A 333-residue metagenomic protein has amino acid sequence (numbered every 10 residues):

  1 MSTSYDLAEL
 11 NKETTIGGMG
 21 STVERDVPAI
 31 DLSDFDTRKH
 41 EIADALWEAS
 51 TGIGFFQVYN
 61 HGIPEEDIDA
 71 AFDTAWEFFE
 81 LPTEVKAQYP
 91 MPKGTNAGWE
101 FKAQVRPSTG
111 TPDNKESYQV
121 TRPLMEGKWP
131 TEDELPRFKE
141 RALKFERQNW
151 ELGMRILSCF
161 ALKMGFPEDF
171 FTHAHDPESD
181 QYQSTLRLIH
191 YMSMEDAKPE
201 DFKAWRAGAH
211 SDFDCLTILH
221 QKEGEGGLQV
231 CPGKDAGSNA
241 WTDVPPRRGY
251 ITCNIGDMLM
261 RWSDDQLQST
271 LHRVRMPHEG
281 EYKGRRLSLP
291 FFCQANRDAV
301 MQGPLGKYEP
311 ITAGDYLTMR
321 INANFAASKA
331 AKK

Functional and structural regions predicted by a protein language model:
M1-K333: Peripheral, non-catalytic segments flanking oxidoreductase cores
